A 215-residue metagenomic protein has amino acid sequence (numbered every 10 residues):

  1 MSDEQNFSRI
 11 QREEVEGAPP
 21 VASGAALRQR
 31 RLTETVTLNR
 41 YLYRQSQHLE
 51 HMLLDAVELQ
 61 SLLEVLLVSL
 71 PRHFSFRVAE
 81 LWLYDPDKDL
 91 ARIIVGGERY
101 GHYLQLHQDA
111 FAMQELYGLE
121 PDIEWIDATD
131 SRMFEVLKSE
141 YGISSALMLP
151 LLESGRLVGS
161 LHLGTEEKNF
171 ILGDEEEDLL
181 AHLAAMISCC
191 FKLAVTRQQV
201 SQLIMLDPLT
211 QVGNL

Functional and structural regions predicted by a protein language model:
M1-Y41: Short, low-complexity N-terminal regulatory "tails/caps" that precede and couple sensory modules
S2-R12, T165-H182: Regulatory loop-to-helix N-cap segments in sensory/regulatory domains that couple ligand/signal detection
R28, S154-S160, L179-Q198: Signal-transmission/dimerization alpha-helices at domain junctions
L32-T33, R44-Q60: Short regulatory/linker helices and ligand/cofactor-binding micro-motifs at input modules
D55-H102: Helix-loop-beta substructure at the N-terminus of cytosolic sensory domains that couple signal/ligand detection
E98-S139: Regulatory sensory and allosteric helical modules in signal-transduction proteins and certain transcription factors
S144-S154: Short hydrophobic beta-strand micro-motif common in sensory/regulatory domains
Q202-L215: Conserved nucleotide-binding and Mg2+-coordinating catalytic segments in signaling enzymes
